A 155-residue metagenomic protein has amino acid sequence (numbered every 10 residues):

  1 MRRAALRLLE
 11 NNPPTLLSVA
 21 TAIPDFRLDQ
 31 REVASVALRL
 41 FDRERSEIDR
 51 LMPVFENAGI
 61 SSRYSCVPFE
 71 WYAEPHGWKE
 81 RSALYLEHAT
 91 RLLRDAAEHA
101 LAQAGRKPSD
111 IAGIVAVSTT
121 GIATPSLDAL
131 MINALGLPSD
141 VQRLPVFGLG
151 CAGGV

Functional and structural regions predicted by a protein language model:
M1-A112: Conserved active-site "lid/cap" helical segment
S61-S65, F69, S118-V155: Conserved catalytic cysteine-centered active-site region of acyl-thioester-dependent Claisen-condensing enzymes
G113-V117: Extended hydrophobic secondary-structure segments that form protein cores and membrane-embedded regions
